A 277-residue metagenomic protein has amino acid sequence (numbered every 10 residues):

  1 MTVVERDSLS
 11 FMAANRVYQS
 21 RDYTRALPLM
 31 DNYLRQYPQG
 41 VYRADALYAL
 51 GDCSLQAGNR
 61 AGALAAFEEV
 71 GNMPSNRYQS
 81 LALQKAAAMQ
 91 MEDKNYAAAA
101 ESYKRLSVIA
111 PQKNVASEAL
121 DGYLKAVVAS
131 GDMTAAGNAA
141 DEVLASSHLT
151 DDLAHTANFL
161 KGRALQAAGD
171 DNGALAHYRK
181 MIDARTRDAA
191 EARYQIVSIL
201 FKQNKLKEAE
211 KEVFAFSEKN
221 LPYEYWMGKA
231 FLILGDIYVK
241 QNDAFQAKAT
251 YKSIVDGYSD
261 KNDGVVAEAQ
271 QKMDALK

Functional and structural regions predicted by a protein language model:
M1-K277: Acidic, polar-rich low-complexity tracts and alpha-helical solenoid repeat scaffolds
